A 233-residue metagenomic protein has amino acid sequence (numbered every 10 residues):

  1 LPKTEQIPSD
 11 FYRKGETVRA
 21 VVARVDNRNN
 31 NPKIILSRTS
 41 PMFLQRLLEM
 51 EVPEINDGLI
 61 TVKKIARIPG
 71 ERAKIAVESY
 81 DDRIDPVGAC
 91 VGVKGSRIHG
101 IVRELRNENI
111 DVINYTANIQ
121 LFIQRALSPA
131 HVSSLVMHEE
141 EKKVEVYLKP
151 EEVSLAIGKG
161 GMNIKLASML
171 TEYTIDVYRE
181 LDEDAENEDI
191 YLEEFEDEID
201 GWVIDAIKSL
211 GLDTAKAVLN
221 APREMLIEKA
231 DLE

Functional and structural regions predicted by a protein language model:
L1-E233: RNA-contacting regions in translation and RNA-metabolism proteins, encompassing KH/S1 modules where present
